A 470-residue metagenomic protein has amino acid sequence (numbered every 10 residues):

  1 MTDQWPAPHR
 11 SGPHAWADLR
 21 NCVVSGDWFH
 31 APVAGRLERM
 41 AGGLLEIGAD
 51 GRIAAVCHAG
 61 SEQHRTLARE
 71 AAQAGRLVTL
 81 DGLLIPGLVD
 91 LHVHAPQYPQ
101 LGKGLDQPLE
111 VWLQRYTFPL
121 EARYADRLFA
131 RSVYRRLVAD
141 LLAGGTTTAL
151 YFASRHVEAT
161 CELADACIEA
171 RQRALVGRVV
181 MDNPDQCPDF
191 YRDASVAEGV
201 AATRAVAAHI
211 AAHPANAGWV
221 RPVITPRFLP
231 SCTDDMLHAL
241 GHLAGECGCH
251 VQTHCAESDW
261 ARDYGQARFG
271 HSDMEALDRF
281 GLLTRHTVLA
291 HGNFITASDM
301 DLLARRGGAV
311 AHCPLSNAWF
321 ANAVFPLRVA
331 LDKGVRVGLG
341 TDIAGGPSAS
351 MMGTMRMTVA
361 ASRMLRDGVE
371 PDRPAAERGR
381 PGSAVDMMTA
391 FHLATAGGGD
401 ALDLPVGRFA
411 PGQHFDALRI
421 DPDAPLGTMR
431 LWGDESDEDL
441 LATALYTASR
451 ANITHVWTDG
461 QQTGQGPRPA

Functional and structural regions predicted by a protein language model:
M1-A71, L84: N-terminal metal-binding scaffold of metallo-dependent hydrolase/deaminase domains
R10, H14-G26, R65-V111, R135 (+1 more regions): Replace "His-x-His-based motif
V33, H414-P469: C-terminal cap of metal-dependent C-N hydrolases
L83, L101-Q172, A201-N216: Alpha-helical scaffold segments that flank or form the walls of functional sites
P99-A130, N183-A197, D259-H286, R306-A309 (+1 more regions): Active-site gating loops and adjacent loop-to-helix segments of metal-dependent hydrolytic enzymes
E158, L163-G292: Metal-coordinating catalytic core of metallo-dependent amide/deamination hydrolases
R171-R173, A244-H250, L282-R285, L302-A311 (+2 more regions): Glycine-enriched alpha-helix->loop->beta-strand junction motifs that scaffold or abut catalytic
R279-H286, L327-M429: His/Asp/Glu-enriched, well-ordered alpha-helical/loop segment that forms or immediately abuts the divalent-metal
